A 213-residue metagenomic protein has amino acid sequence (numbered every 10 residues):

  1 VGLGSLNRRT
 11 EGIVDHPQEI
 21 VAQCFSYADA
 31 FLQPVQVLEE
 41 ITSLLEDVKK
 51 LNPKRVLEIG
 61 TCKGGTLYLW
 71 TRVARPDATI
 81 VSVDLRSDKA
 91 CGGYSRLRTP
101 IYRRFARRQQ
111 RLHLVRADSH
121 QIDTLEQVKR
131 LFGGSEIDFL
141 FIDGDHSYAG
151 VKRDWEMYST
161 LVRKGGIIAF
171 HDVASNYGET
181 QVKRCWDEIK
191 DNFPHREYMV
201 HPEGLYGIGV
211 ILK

Functional and structural regions predicted by a protein language model:
V1-P34: Rossmann-like AdoMet
Y27-V35, E39-K213: S-adenosylmethionine/decaboxylated-SAM
